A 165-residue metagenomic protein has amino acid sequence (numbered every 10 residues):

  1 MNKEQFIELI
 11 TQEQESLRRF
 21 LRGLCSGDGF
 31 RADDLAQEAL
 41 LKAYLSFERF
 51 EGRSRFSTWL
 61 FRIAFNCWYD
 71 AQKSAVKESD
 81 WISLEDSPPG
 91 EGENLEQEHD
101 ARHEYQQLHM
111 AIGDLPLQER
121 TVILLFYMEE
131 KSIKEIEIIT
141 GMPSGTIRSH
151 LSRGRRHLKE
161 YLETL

Functional and structural regions predicted by a protein language model:
M1-L9, R19-E38, E48, I139 (+1 more regions): Short, charged helix-capping/linker segments at alpha-helix termini
F6-E8, Q107-L115: Short amphipathic alpha-helical boundary/capping segments
G27, L40-R55, S74-A75: Sigma70-family region 2
D34-L41, S54-N66: Structural recognition of an alpha-helix C-terminal capping motif at a helix-to-coil junction
R49-E51, R62-I82, A101, R153: Arg/Lys-rich amphipathic alpha helix in sigma70-family domain 2
K77-Y105, S132: Internal acidic/polar
E119, I138-L165: DNA-recognition helix of helix-turn-helix
V122-F126: A short pre-motif secondary-structure segment
